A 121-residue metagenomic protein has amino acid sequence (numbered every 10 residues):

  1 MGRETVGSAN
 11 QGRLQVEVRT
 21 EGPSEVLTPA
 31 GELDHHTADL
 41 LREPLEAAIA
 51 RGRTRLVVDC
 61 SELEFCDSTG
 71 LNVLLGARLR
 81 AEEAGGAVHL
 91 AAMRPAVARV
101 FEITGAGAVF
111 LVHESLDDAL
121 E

Functional and structural regions predicted by a protein language model:
E4, N10-E43: STAS-typified acidic loop motif
A9, R19-T20, I49, A81: Generic structural signal for beta-strand residues in well-ordered domains
L33-F110: Amphipathic alpha-helical interaction surfaces in cytosolic regulatory modules
L111-S115: Short acidic-hydrophobic, aromatic-tinged amphipathic segments that line or gate anion-handling sites
D118-A119: Short alpha-helical segment
